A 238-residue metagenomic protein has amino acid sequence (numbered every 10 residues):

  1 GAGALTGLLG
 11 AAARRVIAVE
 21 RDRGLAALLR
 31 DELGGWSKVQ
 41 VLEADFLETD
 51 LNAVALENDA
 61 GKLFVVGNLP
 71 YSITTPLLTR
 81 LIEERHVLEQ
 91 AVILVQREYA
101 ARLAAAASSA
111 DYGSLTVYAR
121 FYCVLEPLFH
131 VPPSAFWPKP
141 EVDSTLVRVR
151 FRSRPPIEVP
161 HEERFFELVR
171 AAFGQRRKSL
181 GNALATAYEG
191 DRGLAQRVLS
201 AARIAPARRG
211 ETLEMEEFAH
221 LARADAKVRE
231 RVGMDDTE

Functional and structural regions predicted by a protein language model:
G1-R170, S200, E211, H220-R223 (+1 more regions): Catalytic cores of RNA-modifying enzymes
F173, A187-Y188: N-terminal alpha-helical segment of soluble enzymes
G190-A226: RNA substrate-recognition surfaces in RNA-acting enzymes
